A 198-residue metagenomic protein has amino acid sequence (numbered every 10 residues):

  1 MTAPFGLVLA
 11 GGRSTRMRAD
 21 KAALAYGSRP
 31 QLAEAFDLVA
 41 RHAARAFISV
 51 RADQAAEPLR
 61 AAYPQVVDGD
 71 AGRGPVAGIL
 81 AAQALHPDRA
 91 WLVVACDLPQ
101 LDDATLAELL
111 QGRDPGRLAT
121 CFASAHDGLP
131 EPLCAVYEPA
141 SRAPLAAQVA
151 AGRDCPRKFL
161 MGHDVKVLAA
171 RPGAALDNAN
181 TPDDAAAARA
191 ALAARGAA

Functional and structural regions predicted by a protein language model:
M1-R153, K158-A175, P182-A197: Nucleotide and nucleotide-moiety/phosphate-recognizing core
